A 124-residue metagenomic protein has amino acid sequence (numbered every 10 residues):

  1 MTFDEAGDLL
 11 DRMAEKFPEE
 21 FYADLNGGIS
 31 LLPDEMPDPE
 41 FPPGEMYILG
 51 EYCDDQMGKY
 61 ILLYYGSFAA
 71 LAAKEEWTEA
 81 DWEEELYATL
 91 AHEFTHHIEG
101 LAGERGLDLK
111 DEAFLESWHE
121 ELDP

Functional and structural regions predicted by a protein language model:
T2-E5, Y22-E40: Propeptide-to-catalytic entry region of secreted or membrane-anchored zinc metalloproteases
F3-L10, E83, Y87: Generic alpha-helical secondary structure
L9-N26: Zn2+-dependent metallopeptidase catalytic core
P42-Y87, H97-D123: Active-site scaffold of zinc-dependent metalloenzymes
L90: PRPP/pyrophosphate-binding module of the type I phosphoribosyltransferase fold
E93: Walker B catalytic acidic pair
